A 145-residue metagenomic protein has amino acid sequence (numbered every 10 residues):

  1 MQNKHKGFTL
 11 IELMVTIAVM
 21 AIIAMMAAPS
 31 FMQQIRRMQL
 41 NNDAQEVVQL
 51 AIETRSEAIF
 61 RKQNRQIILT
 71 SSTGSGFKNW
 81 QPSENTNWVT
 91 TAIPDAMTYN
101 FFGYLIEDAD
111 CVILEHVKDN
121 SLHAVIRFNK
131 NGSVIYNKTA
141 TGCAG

Functional and structural regions predicted by a protein language model:
M1-F31: N-terminal single-pass transmembrane signal-anchor helix
M26-F60, N64-G145: N-terminal helix-rich module
